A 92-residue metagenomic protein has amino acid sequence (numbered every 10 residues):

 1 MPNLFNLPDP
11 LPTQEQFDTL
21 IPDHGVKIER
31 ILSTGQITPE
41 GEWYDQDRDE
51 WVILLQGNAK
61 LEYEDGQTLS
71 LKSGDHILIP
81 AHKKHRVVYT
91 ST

Functional and structural regions predicted by a protein language model:
M1-E15: Extreme N-terminal tail/first-helix region
P12-W43, R48: A short glycine-rich, His/Asp/Glu-containing loop-to-beta-strand
D18-L20, E40-Q46, E62-Y63, L69-S70 (+1 more regions): Short histidine-centered beta-strand/loop micro-motifs that create catalytic or ligand/metal-coordination sites
H24, D47, Q67, K83-K84: A generic "binding-loop/recognition-motif" signal
D45-L61: Short, conserved beta-strand element in jelly-roll/cupin
D65-A81: Short acidic-glycine-tyrosine-enriched beta hairpin
H82-T92: Ligand-binding loop in jelly-roll beta-barrel domains
